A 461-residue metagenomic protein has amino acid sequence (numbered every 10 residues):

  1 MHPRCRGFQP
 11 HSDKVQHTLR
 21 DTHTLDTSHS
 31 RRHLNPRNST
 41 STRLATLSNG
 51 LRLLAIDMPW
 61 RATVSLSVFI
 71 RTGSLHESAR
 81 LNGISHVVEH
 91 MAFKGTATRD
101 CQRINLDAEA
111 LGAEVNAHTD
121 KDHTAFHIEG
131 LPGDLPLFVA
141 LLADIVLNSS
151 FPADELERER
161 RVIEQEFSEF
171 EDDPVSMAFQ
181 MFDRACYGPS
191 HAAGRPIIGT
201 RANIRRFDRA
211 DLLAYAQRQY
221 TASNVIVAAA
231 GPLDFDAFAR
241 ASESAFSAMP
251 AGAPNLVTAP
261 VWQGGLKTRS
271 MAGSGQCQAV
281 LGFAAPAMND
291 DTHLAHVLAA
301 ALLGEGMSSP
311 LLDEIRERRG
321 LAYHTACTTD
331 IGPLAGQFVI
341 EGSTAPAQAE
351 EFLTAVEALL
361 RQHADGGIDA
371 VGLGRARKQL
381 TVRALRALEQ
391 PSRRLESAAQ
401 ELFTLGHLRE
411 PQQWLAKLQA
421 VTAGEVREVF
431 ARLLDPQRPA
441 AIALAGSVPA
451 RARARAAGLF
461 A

Functional and structural regions predicted by a protein language model:
F8-H11, V15-H29, T46, C101-P260 (+4 more regions): Charge-rich, well-structured scaffold segments of protease-associated domains
T24-T63: N- or domain-start disorder-to-order transition segments that initiate the globular core
R61-T72: Short, surface-exposed, low-complexity cationic segments
S67-F69, A253-P310: His/Glu-based metal-binding/catalytic segments typifying zinc-dependent metallopeptidases
G73-L81: Short pre-active-site segment immediately N-terminal to the catalytic Zn-binding motif
G83-T96: Active-site SXXK
